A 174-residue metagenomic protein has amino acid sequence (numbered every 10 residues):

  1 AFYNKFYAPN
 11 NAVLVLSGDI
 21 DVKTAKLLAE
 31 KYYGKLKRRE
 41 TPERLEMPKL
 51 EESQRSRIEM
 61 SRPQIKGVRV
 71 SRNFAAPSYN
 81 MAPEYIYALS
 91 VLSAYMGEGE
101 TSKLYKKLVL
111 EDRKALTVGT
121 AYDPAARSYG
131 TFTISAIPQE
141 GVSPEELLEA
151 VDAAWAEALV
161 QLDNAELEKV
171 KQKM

Functional and structural regions predicted by a protein language model:
A1, N11-S17, V68-S78, K106-M174: M16 family metallopeptidases and their MPP-like homologs
A1-K5, Q54-R62, A136: Short, surface-exposed beta-strand/loop micro-motifs that present aromatic residues
F6, N10, I20, T24 (+4 more regions): A generic secondary-structure signal for well-formed alpha-helical elements
A8-V13, A88: Short, surface-exposed connector motifs at secondary-structure boundaries
V13-Y79, Q172: An aromatic/glycine/proline-enriched structural segment found at the starts of mature extracellular/organellar domains
L27, M81-Y85, S143-L147: Solvent-exposed, non-transmembrane alpha-helical starts
R72, A82-M96, K103-K106: Active/ligand-binding-proximal structured segments within catalytic/core domains that scaffold catalytic residues
L89-G99, A150-E157: Bilobed periplasmic-binding protein/Venus flytrap-like ligand-binding cleft at the lobe interface of extracytoplasmic
